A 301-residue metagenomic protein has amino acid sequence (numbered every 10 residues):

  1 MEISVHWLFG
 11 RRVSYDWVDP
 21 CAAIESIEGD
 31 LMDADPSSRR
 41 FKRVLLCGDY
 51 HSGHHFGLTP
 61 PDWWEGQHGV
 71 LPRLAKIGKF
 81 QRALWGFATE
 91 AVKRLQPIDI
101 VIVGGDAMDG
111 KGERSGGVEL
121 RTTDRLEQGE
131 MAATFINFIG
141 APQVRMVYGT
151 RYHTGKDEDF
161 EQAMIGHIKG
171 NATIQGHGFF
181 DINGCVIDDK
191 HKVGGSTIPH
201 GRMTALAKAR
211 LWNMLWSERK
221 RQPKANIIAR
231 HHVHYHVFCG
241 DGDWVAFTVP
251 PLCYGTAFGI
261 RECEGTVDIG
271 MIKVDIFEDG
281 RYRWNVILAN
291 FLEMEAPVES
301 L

Functional and structural regions predicted by a protein language model:
M1-E127: N-terminal active-site segment of His-dependent metallophosphoesterases
D33-L45, F179-D188, D241-W244: Beta-strand-turn-beta hairpins that frame and shape the catalytic cleft of phosphate-ester-processing enzymes
L45, I102, R145-V147, I227-A229 (+1 more regions): Hydrophobic/aromatic beta-strand patches that form the interior of the parallel beta-sheet core in alpha/beta enzyme
C47-H51, G105-M108, G149-Y152, K192-G194 (+2 more regions): Active-site metal-binding loops of divalent metal-dependent hydrolases
G53-H55, D109-E113, H153-D157, T197 (+1 more regions): Short catalytic/ligand-binding loop motif for oxyanion handling, primarily in non-cytosolic enzymes, centered on
Q81, G110-T173: Active-site neighborhood of divalent metal-dependent phosphoester bond hydrolases
E90-D99, M131-R145, R221-K224, F277-D279: A structural motif corresponding to the C-terminal end of an alpha-helix and its immediate exit/capping segment
V186-D188, V193-A289: Conserved beta-sheet core of the metallophosphoesterase superfamily
